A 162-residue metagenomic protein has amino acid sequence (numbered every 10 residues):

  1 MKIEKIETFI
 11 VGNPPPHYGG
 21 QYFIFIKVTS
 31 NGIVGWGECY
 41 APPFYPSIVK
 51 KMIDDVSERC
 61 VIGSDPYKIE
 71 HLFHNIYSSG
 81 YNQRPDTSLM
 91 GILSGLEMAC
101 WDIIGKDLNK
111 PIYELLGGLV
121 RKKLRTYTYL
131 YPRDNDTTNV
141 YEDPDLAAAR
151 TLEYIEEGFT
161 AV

Functional and structural regions predicted by a protein language model:
M1-P43: Structured beta-strand/loop patches that form or line metal/cofactor-binding pockets in enzymes
P14-P16, P46-S47, N135-N139: A generic structural signal for short coil/turn motifs at secondary-structure boundaries
P14-Y18, S88, E156: Short Gly/Pro-enriched turn/cap motifs at secondary-structure boundaries
T29, I33-L108: Metal- or metallocofactor-binding catalytic centers and their adjacent structured scaffolds across diverse enzyme
E97-R133, T137: Glycine-rich, aromatic-flanked loop segments that form ligand/cofactor-binding clefts across common enzyme folds
K122-V162: Metal-dependent enolase-superfamily TIM-barrel catalytic cores that perform enediolate-based chemistry
